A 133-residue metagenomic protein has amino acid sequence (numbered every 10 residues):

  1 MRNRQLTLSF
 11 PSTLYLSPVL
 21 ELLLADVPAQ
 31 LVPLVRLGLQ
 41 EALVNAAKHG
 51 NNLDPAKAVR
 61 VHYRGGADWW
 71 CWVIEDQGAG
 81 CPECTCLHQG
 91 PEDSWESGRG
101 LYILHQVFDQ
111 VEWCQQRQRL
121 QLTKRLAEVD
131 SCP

Functional and structural regions predicted by a protein language model:
M1-L37: Bergerat-fold GHKL ATPase/HATPase_c domain
M1-Q5, A47-P133: Conserved beta-strand-loop-beta-strand hairpin that lines the nucleotide-binding pocket of ATP/GTP-utilizing enzymes
V27, L31-V35, L39, A67-W69 (+1 more regions): Hydrophobic alpha-helical segments and their boundary regions
Q30-P55: Conserved ATP-binding N-box helix of the HATPase_c
